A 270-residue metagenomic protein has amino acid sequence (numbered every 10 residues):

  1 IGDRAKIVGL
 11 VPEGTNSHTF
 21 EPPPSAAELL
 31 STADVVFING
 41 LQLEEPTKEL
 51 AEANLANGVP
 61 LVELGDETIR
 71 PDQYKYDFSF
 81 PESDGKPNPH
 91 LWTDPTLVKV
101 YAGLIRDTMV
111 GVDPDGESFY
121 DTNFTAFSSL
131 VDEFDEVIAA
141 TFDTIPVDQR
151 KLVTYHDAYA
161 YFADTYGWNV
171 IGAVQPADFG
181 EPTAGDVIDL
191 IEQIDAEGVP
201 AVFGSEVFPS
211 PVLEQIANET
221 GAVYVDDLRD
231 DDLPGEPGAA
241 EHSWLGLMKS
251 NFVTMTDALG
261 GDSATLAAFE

Functional and structural regions predicted by a protein language model:
I1-E270: Extracytoplasmic metal-acquisition and chelation regions
